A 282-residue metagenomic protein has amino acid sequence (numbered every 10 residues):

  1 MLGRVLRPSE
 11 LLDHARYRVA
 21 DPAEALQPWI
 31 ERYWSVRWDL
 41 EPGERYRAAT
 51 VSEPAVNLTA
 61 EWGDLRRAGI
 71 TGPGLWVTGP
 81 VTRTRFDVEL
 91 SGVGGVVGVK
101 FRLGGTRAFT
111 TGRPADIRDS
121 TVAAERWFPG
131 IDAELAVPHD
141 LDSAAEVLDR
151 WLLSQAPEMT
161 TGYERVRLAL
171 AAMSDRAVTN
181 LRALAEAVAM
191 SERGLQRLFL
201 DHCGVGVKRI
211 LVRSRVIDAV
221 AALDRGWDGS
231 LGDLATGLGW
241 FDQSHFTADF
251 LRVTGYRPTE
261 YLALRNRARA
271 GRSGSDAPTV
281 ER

Functional and structural regions predicted by a protein language model:
M1-E192, H202-V207, A221-G226, S230-F241 (+1 more regions): Alpha-helical bundle regulatory/interaction domains
F199, L211, F250-L251, L262: DNA major-groove recognition helix of helix-turn-helix
